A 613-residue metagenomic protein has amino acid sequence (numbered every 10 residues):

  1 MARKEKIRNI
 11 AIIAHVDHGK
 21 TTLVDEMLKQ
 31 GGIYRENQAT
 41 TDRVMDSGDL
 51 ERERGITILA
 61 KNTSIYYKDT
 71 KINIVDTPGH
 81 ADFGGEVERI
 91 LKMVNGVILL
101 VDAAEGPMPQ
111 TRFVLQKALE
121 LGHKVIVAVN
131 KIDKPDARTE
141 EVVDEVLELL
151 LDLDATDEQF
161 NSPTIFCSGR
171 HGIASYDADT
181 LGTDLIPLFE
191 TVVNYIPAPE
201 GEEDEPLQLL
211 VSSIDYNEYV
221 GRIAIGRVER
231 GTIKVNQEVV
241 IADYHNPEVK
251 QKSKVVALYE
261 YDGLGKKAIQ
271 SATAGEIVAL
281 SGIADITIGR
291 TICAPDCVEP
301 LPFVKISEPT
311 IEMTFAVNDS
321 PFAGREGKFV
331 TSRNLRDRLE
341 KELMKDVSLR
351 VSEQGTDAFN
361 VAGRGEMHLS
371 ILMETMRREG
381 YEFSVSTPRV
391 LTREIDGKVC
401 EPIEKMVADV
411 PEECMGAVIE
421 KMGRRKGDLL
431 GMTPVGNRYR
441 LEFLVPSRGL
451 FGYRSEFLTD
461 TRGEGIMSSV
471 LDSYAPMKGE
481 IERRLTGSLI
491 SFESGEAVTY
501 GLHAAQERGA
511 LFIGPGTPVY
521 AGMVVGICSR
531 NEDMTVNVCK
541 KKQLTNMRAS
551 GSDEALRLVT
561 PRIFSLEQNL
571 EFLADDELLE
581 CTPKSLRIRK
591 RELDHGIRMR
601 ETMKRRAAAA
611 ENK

Functional and structural regions predicted by a protein language model:
M1-K613: Structural and coupling elements of P-loop NTPases
